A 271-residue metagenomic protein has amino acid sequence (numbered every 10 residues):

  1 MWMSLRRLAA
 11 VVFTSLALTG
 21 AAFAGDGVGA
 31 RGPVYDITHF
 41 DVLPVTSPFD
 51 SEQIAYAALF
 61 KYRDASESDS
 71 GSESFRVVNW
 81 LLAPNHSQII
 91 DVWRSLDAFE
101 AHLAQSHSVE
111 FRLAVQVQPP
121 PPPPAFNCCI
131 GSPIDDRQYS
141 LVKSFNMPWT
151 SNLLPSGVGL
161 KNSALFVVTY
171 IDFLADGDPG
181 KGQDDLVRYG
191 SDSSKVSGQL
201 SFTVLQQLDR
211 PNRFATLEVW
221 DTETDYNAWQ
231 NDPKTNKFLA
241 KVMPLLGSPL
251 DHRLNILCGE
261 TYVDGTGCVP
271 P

Functional and structural regions predicted by a protein language model:
M1-L5: N-terminal secretory signal peptides that target proteins for export/translocation
A9-G20: Bacterial N-terminal signal peptides
A22-A24, A30: Boundary at the C-terminal end of the N-terminal hydrophobic targeting segment
P33-D41, R76-Q105, L165-D172, T203-D232 (+1 more regions): Short, well-ordered beta-strand segments in beta-rich or mixed alpha/beta enzyme and ligand-binding folds
D41-A57, D172-Q183: Short, surface-exposed ligand-recognition loops at beta-strand->loop->(often short) alpha-helix junctions that present
K61-R76, V92-Q138, D192-L200, V219-I256: An amphipathic, aromatic/His-enriched active-site/gating alpha helix that lines ligand/cofactor pockets
P124-F173: Surface-exposed beta-loop interaction hotspot
N152-L208: Surface-exposed interaction/gating patches
